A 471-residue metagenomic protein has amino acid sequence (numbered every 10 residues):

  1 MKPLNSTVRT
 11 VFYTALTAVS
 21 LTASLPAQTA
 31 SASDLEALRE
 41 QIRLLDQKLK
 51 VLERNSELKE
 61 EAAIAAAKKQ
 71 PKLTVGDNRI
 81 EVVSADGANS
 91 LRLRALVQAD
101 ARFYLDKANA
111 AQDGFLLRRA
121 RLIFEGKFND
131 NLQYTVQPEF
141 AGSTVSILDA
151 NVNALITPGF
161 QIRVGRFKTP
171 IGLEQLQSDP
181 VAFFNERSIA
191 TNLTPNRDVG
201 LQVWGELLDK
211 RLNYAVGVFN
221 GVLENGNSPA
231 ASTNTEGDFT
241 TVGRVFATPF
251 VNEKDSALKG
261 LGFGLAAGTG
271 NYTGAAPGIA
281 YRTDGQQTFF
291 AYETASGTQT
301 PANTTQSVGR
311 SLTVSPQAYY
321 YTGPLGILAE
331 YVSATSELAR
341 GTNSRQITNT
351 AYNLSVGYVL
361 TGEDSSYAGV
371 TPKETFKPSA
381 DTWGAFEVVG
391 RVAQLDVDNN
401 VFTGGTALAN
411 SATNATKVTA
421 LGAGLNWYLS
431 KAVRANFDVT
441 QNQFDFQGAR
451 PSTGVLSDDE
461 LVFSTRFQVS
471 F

Functional and structural regions predicted by a protein language model:
M1-R9: N-terminal secretory signal peptides that target proteins for export/translocation
K2, L25-Q98, F246, L360 (+3 more regions): N-terminal periplasmic/intermembrane-space "pro-region" immediately following the signal or transit peptide
K2-P3, A108, A257, A267 (+1 more regions): Outer-membrane beta-barrel pore domains
R9-T10, G309: A compositional/structural signature marking long, glycine- and acidic/polar-rich segments with frequent tryptophans
V11-A23: Bacterial N-terminal signal peptides
Q70, A190-T194, N234-T235, T305-G309 (+2 more regions): Short Gly/Pro-enriched turn/cap motifs at secondary-structure boundaries
T74, N153, W204, Y319-Y320 (+1 more regions): Well-ordered beta-strand positions
D77-G274, T348-A380, A385-T403: Outer membrane beta-barrel
